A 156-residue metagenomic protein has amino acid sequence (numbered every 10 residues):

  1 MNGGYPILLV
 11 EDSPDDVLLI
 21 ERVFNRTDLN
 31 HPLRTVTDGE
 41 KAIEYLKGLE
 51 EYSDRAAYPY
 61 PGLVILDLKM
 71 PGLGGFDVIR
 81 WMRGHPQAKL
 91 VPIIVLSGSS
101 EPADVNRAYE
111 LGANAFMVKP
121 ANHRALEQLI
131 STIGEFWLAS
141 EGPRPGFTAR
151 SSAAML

Functional and structural regions predicted by a protein language model:
G4-D15, I20-N25, L33-R34, V64: Conserved acidic segment of CheY-like receiver
L18-R22, D77, S100-M117, A121 (+2 more regions): Alpha4 helix (beta4-alpha4-beta5 surface) of REC/receiver domains from two-component response regulators
D38-K41, P59, G74-D77: Acidic catalytic/metal-coordinating carboxylates
K41, A121-I133, G142-F147: C-terminal output helix
E51-D54, F76-K89: Short amphipathic alpha-helix used as the core "switch/output" element in two-component signaling
D54-I65: Active-site beta3 strand of CheY-like receiver
L68-G72: Receiver (REC) domain active-site loop signature in two-component systems and cognate sites in sensor histidine kinases
